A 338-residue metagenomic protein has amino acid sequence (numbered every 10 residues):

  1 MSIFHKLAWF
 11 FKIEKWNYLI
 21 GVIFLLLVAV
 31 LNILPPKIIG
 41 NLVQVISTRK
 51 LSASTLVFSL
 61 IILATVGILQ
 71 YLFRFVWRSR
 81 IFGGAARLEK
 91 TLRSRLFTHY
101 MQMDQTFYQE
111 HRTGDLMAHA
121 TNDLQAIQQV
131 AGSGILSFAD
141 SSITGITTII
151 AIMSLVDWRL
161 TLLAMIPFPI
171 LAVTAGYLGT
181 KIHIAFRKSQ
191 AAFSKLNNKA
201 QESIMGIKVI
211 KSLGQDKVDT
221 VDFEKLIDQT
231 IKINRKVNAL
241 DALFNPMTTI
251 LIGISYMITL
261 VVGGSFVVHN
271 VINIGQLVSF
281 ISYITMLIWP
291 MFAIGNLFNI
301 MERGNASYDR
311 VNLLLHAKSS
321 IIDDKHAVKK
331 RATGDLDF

Functional and structural regions predicted by a protein language model:
M1-K15, D115-L116, A120: A short amphipathic helical element positioned immediately N-terminal to and/or at the very start of a transmembrane
A8, W16-N41, S59, L63 (+6 more regions): Alpha-helical segments in transporter systems
Y18-F73, S154-R159, V271-I274: Transmembrane helix-loop-helix hairpins at lipid-water interfaces of multipass membrane proteins, especially the type-1
P36-G40, L69, I135-G179, I231 (+2 more regions): A hydrophobic transmembrane-helix motif
Q105-T106, N122-A131, I135, A139 (+5 more regions): An intracellular "coupling" helix at the cytosolic face of ABC transporter transmembrane type-1 domains
A192, Q215, A239, M286-L314: Cytosolic ends of transmembrane helices, especially the final helix of ABC transmembrane type-1 domains
L315-F338: Primarily ABC-family ATPase nucleotide-binding module
